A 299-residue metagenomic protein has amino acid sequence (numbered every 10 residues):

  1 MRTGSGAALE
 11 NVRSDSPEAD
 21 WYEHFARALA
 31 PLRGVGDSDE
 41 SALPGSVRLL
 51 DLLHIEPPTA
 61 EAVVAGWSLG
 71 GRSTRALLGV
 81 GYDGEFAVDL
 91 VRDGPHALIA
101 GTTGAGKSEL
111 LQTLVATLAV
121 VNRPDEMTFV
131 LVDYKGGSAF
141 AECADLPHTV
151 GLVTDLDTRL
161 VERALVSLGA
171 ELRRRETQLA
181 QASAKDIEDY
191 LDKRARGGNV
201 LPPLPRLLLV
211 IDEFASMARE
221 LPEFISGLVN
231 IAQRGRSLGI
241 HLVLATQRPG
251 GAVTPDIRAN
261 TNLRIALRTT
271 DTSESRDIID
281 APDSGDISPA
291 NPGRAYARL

Functional and structural regions predicted by a protein language model:
M1-A26, V64-D186, N199-D277, D286-S288: P-loop NTPase catalytic phosphate-binding loop
R2-H54, D286-L299: Conserved AAA+ ATPase small/helical "lid" subdomain
A30-G84, D89: AAA+ P-loop ATPase motor domain of ring mechanoenzymes
L49-E56, K185-L201: Amphipathic alpha-helical surface "interface" segments used for docking/oligomerization or membrane association within
D280: Phosphate-coordinating loops and pocket residues in cytosolic domains that bind phosphorylated ligands
